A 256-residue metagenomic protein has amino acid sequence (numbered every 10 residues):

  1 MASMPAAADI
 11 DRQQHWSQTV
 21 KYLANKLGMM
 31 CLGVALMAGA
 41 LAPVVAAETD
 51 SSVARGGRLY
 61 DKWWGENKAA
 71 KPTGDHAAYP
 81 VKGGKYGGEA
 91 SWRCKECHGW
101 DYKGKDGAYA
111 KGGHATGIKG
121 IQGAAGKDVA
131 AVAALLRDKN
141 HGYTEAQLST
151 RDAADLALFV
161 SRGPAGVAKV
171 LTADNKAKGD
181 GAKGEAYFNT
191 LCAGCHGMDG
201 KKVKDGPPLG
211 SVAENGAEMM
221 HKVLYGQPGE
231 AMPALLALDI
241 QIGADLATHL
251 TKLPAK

Functional and structural regions predicted by a protein language model:
P5-A8: Intrinsically disordered, low-complexity segments enriched in serine/proline and basic residues
Q18-C31: Bacterial N-terminal signal peptides that target proteins for export
C31-G39: Bacterial N-terminal signal peptides
L41-A47: Sec/Tat signal peptide C-region and signal peptidase I cleavage site
E48-W100, K176-M198: Sequence/structural segment immediately N-terminal to covalent heme-attachment motifs in c-type and related
S51, W63-A69, G87-L156, V160 (+1 more regions): Extracytoplasmic electron-transfer domains, predominantly the class I c-type cytochrome c fold
S52-D61, A146-G181: Extended surface/linker regions that mediate inter-domain or inter-protein docking in multi-component redox
G179-E230: Conserved small-residue-rich
